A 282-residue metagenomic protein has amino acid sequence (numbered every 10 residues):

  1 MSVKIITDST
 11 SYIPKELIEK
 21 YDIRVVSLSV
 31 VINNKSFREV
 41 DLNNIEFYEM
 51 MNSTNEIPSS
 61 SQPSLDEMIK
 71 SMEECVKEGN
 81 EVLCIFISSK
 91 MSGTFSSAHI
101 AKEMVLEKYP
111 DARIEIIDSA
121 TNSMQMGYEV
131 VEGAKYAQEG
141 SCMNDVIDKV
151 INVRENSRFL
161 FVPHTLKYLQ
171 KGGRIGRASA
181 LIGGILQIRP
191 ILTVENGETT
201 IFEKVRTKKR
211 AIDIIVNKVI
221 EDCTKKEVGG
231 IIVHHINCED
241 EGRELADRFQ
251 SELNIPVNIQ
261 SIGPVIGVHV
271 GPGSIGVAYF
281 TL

Functional and structural regions predicted by a protein language model:
V3-K4, S11-I18, I23-R24, S29 (+4 more regions): Mixed-charge interfacial surface used for oligomerization/domain docking and macromolecular partner engagement
K4-Q62: N-terminal glycine-rich anion-binding loop in soluble enzyme alpha/beta folds
N43, V76, S97-I100: Glycine-rich loop at the start of a catalytic domain that most often binds anionic cofactors/ligands
S61-S71: Glycine-rich, highly charged phosphate/nucleotide-binding loops
K70-V82, V219-V228: Glycine-rich phosphate/diphosphate-binding loops that line cofactor/substrate pockets in enzymes
C84, V105: Glycine/small-residue-rich loop that forms an oxyanion/phosphate-binding "nest" at active or ligand-binding sites
I87-M91: Short glycine-rich anion-binding loops that position phosphate/pyrophosphate groups of nucleotides and phosphorylated
